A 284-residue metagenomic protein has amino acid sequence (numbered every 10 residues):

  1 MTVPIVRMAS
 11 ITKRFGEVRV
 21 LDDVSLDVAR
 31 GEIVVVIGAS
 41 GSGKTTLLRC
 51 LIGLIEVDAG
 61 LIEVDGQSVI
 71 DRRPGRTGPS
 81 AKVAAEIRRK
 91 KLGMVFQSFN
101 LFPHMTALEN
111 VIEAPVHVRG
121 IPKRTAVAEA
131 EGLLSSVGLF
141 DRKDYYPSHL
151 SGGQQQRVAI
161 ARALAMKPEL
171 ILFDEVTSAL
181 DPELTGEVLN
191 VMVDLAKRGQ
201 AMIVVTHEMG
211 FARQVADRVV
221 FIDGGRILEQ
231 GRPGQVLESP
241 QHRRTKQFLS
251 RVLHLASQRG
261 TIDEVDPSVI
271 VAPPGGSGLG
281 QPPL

Functional and structural regions predicted by a protein language model:
V3-P233: ABC family nucleotide-binding domain
G234-G275, L279-L284: C-terminal boundary and immediately downstream tail of ABC-type ATPase nucleotide-binding domains
